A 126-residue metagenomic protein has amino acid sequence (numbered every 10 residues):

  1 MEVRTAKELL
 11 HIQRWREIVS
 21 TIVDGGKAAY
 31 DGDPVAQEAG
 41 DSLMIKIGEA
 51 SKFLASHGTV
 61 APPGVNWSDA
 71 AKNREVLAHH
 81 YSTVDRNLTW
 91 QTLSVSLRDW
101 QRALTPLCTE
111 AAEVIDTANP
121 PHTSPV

Functional and structural regions predicted by a protein language model:
M1-V126: Solvent-exposed interaction patches of small proteins and small membrane subunits
